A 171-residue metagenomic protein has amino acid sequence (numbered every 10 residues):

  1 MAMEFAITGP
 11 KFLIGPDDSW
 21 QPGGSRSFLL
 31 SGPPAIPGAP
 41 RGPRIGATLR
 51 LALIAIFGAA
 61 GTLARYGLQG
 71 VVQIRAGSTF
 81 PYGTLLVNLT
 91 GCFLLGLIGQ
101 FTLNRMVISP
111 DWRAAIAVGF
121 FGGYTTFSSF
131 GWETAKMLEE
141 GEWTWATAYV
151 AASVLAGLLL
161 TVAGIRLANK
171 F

Functional and structural regions predicted by a protein language model:
M3-F171: Membrane-interface helix-loop junctions in multi-pass transporters/channels
